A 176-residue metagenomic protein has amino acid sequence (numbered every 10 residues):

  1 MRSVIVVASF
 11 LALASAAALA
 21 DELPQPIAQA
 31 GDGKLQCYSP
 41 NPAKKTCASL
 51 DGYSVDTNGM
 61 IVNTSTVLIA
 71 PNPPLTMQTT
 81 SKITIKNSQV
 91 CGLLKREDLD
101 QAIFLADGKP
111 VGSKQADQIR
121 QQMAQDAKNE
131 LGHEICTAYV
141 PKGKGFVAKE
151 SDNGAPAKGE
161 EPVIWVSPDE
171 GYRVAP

Functional and structural regions predicted by a protein language model:
M1-V4: Positively charged n-region of N-terminal signal peptides that target proteins for export
V7-A8, A18: Cleavable N-terminal signal peptides
L13-A17: N-terminal signal peptide c-region/cleavage motif recognized by signal peptidases
D21-G92, D100-A102, A175-P176: N-terminal secretory signal peptides
N72-M77, Q101-P110, K158-W165: A short, polar/proline- and glycine-enriched secondary-structure boundary/capping micro-motif
S81, S88, K149-P176: Edge beta-strand at a domain terminus
K95-H133: Mixed-charge, low-complexity intrinsically disordered segments
E134-A155: Compact alpha-helical subdomains of small soluble proteins
